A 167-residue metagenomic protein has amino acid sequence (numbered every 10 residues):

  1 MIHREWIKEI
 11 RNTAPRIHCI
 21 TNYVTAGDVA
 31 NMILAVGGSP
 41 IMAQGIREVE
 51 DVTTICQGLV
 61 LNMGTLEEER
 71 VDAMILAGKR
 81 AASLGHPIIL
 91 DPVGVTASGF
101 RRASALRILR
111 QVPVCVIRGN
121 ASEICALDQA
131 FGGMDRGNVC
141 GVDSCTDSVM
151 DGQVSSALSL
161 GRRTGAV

Functional and structural regions predicted by a protein language model:
M1-I75, R80-A82, G152, S156-V167: Small-residue (G/A/S/T)-rich helix-start motifs and N-terminal tracts that mark the onset
P15, L34-A35, L59-G64, L90-V93 (+1 more regions): Short, basic, glycine/proline-bearing loop/turn elements
G38-P40, G94-A97, T146-S148: A short linear-motif detector with a strong N-terminal bias
G58, R80-I88, I124-R136: Hydrophobic transmembrane alpha-helix bundles
N62, R70-G119: Glycine/small-residue-rich loop that forms an oxyanion/phosphate-binding "nest" at active or ligand-binding sites
L66-E67, T96, I124-C125: Glycine-rich nucleotide phosphate-binding loop and flanking beta-alpha elements of Rossmann-like dinucleotide-binding
G99-V167: Conserved phosphate/ATP/ADP-binding segment of small-molecule kinases
